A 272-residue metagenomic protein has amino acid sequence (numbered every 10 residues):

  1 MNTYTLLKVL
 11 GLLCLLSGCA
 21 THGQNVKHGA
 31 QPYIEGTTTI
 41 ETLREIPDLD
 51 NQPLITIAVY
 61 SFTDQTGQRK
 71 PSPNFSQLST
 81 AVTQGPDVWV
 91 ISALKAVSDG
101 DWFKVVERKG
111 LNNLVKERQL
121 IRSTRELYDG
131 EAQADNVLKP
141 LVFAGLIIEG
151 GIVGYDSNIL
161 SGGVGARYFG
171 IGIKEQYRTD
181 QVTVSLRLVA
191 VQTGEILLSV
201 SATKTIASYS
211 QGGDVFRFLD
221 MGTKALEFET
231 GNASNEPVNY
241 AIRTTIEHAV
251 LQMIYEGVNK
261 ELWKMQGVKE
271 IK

Functional and structural regions predicted by a protein language model:
M1-L10: Bacterial N-terminal signal peptides that target proteins for export
M1-N2, I40-R44, A132-A134: Short alpha-helical segments and helix-capping/turn motifs at coil-helix boundaries
L15-G18: C-terminal motif of bacterial Sec signal peptides marking the signal peptidase cleavage site
A20-P53, D156, Q176-K272: C-terminal/domain-edge helix-coil "capping" segments
I55-T56, Y60-N158, Q181-L198: N-terminal segment of the mature soluble domain
D135, I171-K174: Extracellular loop and loop/strand-boundary signature of outer-membrane beta-barrel proteins
S161-A166, G212-V215: Outer-membrane beta-barrel translocator domains and adjoining extracellular loop/strand segments of Gram-negative
A166-I171, K224: Flexible, solvent-exposed loop segments that connect beta-strands
